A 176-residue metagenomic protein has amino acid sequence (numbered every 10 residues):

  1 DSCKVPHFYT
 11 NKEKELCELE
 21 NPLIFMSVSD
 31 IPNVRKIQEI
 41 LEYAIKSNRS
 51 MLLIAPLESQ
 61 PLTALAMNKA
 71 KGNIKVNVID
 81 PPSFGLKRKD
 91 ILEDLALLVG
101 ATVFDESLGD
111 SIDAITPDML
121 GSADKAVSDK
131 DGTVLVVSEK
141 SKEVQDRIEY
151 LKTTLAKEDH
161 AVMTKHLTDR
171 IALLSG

Functional and structural regions predicted by a protein language model:
D1-G176: Long, structured protein-protein interaction/assembly regions in large complexes
